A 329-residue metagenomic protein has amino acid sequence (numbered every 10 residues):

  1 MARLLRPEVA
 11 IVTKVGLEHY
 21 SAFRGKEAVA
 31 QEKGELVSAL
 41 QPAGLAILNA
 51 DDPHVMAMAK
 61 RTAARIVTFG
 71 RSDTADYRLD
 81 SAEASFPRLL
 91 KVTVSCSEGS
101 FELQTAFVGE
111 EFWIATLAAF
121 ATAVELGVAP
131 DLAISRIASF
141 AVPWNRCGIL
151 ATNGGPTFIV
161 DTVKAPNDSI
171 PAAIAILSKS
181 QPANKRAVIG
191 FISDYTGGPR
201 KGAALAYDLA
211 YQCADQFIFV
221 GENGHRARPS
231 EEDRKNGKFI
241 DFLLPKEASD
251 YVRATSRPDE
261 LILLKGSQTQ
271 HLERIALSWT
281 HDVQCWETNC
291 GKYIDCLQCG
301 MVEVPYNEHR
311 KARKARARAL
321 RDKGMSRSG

Functional and structural regions predicted by a protein language model:
A2, R6-T157, P182-A183, Y207-Y211 (+3 more regions): Acidic, Mg2+-coordinating active-site environments of NTP-dependent enzymes
A63, A121-G329: ATP-dependent carboxylate-amine ligase
